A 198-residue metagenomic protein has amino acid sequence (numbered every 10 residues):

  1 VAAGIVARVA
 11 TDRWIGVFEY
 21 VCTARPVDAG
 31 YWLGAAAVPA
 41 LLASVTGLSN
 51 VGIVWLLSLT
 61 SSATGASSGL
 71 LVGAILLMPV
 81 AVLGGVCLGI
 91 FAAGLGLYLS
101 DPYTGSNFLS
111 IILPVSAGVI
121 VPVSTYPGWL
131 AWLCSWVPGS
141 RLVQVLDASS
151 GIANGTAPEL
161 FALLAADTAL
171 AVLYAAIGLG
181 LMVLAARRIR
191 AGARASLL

Functional and structural regions predicted by a protein language model:
V1-L57: Hydrophobic alpha-helical transmembrane segments of multi-pass membrane transport proteins
A7, T11, I15-T23, A93 (+5 more regions): Short amphipathic alpha-helical coupling elements at transmembrane boundaries
A10-R13, I53, L57-G65, G96-Y103 (+4 more regions): Membrane-interfacial segments
L33-S106, F161-A169, L173-L179: Alpha-helical transmembrane segments and their short interhelical loops
L48, C87, G139-S150: Peri-membrane helix termini and adjoining interfacial loops of integral membrane proteins
L97-S140: Transmembrane helix segments
A148-A191: Alpha-helical transmembrane segments of multi-pass membrane transporters/translocases
